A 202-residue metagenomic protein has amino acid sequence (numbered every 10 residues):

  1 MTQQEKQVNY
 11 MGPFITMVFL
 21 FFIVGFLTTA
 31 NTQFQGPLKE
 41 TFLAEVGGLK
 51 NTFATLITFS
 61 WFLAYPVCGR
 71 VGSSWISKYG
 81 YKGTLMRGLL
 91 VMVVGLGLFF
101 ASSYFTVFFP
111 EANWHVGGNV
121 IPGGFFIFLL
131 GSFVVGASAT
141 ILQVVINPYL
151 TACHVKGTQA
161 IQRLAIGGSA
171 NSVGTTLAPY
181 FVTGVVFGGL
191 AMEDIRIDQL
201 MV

Functional and structural regions predicted by a protein language model:
M1-V24, H115-N119, G124: Cytosolic juxtamembrane N-terminal segment immediately preceding the first transmembrane helix of multi-pass
G12-E40, L142-N147, V182: Extracytoplasmic
G25, L90-I121: C-terminal ends and interior cores of transmembrane alpha-helices in multi-pass membrane transporters/permeases
V46-T58, G124, A160, L164: Juxtamembrane helix-start elements in MFS-like secondary transporters
T55-I76: Central cavity-lining transmembrane alpha-helices of secondary-active solute carriers, predominantly the Major
G131-S169: Cytoplasmic helix-loop-helix junction between adjacent transmembrane helices in 12-TM secondary transporters
I166-V202: Helix-loop-helix hairpin linking two adjacent transmembrane segments in secondary transporters
